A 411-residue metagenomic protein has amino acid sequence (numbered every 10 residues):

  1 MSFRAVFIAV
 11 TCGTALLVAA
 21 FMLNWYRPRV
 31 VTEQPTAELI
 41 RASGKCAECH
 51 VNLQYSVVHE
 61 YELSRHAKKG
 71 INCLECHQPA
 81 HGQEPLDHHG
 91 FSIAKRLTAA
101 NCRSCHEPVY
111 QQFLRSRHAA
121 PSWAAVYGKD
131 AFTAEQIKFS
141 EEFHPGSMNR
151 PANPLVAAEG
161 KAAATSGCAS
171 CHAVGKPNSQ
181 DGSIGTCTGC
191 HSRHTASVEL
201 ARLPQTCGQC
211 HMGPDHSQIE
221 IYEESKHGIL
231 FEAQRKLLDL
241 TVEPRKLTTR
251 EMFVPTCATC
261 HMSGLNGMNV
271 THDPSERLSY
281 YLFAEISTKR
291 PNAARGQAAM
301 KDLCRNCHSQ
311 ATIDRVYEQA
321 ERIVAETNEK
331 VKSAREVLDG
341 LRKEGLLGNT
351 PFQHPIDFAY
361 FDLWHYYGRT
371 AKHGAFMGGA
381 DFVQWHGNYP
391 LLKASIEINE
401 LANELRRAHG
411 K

Functional and structural regions predicted by a protein language model:
S2-K411: Short sequence/structural segments immediately N-terminal
